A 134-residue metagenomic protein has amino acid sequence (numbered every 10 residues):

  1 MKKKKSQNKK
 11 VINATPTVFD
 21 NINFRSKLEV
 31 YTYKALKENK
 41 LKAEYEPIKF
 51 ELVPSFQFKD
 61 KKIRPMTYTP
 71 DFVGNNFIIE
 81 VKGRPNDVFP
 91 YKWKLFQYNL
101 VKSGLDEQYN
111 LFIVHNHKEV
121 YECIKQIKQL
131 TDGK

Functional and structural regions predicted by a protein language model:
M1-K134: Electrostatic, structured charged patches in enzyme active sites and in nucleic-acid/phosphate-binding
